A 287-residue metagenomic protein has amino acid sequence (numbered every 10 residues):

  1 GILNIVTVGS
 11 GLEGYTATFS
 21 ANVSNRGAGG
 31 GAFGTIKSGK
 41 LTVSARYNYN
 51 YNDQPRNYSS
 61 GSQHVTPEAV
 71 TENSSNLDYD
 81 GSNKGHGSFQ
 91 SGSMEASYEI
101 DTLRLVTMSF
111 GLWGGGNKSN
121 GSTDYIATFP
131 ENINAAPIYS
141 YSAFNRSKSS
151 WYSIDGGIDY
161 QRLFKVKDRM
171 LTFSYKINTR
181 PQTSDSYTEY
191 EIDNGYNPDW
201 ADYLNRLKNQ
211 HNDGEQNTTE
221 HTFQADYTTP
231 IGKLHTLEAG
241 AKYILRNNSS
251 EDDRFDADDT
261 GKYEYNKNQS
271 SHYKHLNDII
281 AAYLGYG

Functional and structural regions predicted by a protein language model:
G1-G31, K40-G287: Primarily recognizes Gram-negative and organellar outer-membrane beta-barrels
